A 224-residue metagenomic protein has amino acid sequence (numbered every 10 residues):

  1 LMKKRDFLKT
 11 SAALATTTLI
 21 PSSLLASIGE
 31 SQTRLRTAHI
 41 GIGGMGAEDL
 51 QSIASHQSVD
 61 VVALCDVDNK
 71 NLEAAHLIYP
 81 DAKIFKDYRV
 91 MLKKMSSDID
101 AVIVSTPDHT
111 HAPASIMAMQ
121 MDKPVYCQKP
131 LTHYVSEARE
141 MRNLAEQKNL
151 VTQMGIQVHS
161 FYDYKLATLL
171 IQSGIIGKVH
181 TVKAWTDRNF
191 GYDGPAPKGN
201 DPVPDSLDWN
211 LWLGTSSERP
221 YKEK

Functional and structural regions predicted by a protein language model:
L1-A15: N-terminal secretory signal peptides and thylakoid transit peptides that target proteins across membranes
S11-Y79, V158-F161: N-terminal Rossmann-like dinucleotide-binding module
G41, M45, K148-Q153, V158-K224: Predominantly a Rossmann-like dinucleotide-binding segment in NAD(P)-dependent oxidoreductases
E48-S52, A74-L77, A112-M117, E137-A138 (+3 more regions): Short, solvent-exposed loop/turn and secondary-structure capping segments
K83-D87: Conserved SAM-binding strand-loop segment of SAM-dependent methyltransferases
M91-S97: Short amphipathic alpha-helix with an adjacent loop that forms part of the alpha/beta core around
V102-I103: N-terminal Rossmann-like NAD(P) cofactor-binding module of classical short-chain dehydrogenase/reductase
P107-D108, A112-S160, G174: Beta-strand-loop-alpha-helix segment that lines the small-molecule cofactor/substrate pocket of alpha/beta enzymes
